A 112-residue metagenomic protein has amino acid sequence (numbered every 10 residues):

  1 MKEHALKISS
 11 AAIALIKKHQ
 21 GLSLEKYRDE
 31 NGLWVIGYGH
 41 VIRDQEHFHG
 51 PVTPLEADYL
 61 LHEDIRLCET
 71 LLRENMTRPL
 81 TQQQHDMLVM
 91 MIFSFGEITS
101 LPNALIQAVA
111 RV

Functional and structural regions predicted by a protein language model:
M1-V112: Cell-wall polysaccharide-cleaving catalytic domain and substrate-binding groove, primarily in peptidoglycan/chitin
